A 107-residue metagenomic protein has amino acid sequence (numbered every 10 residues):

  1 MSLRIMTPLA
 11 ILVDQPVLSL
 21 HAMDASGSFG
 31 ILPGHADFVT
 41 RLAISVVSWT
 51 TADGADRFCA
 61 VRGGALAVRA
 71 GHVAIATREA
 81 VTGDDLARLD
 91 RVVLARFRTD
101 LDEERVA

Functional and structural regions predicted by a protein language model:
L3: Conserved catalytic and cofactor-binding micro-motifs that handle phosphate-bearing ligands or nucleotide cofactors
M6-A95, T99: Compact, glycine-rich, soluble single-domain proteins
D102-E104: Helix-rich interaction surfaces within compact, conserved domain-sized segments that mediate assembly or partner
